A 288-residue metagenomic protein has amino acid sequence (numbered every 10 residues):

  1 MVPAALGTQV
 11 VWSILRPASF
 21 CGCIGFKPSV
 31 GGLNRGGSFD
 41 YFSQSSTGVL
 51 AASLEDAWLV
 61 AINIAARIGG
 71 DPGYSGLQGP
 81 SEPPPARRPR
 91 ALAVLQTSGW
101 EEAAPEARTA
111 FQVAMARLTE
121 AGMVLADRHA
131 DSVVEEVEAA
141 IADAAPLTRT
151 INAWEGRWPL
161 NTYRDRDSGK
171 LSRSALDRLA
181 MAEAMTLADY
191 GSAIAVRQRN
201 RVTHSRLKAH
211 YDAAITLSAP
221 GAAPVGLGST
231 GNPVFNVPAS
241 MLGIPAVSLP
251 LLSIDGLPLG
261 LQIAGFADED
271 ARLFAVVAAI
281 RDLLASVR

Functional and structural regions predicted by a protein language model:
M1-I64, S240, P245-S253, P258-G260: Short glycine/serine-rich loop segments
V2, T8, W58, I64 (+1 more regions): Glycine-rich, small-residue loops and helix-cap segments that act as flexible hinges at active-site edges
L15, E102, A223-V225: Glycine/Thr-rich phosphate-binding loops of Rossmann-like dinucleotide-binding domains
I24-Q112, L284-R288: A short helix-breaking turn/cap at a secondary-structure junction
G70-L77, E120-S132: Flexible, glycine/charged-enriched surface loops at secondary-structure junctions
P89-A91, A145-R201, S248-G260: Short helix-loop capping/hinge segments that flank enzyme active sites or metal/cofactor-binding pockets
P105-H129, N161-R166, Y190, I194-Y211: Acyltransferase
